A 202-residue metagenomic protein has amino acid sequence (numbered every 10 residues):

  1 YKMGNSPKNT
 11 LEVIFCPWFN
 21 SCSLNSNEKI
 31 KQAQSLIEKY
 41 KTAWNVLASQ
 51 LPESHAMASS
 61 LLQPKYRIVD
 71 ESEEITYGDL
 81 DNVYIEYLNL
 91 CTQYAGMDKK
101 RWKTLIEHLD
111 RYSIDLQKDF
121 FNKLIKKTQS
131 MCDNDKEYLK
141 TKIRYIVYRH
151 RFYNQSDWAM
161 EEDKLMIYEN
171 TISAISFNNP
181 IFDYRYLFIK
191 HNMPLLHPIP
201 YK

Functional and structural regions predicted by a protein language model:
Y1-K202: Non-catalytic all-alpha helical scaffold/repeat segments
